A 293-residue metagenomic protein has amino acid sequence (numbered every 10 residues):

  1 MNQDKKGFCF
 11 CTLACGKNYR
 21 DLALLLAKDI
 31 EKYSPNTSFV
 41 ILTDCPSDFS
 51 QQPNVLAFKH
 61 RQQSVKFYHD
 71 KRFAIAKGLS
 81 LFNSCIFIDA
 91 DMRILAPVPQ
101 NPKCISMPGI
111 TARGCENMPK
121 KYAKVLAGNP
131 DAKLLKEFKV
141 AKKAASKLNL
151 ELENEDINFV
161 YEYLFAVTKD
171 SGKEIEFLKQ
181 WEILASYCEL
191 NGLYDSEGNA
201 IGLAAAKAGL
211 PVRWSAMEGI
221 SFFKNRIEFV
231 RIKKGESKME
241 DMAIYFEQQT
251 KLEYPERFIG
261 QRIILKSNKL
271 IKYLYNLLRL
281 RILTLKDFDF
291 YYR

Functional and structural regions predicted by a protein language model:
M1-R293: Glycosyltransferase catalytic domains, chiefly GT-A lineage
